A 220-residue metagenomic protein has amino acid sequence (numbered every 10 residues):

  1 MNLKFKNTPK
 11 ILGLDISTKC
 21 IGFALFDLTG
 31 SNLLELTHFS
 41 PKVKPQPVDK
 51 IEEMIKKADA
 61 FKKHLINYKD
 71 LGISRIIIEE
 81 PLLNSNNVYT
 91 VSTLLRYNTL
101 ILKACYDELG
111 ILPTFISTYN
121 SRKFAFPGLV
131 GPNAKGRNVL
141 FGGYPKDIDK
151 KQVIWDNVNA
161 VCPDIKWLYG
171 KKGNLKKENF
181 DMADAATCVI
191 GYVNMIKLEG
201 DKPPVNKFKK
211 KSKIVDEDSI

Functional and structural regions predicted by a protein language model:
M1-I220: Phosphate- and other anionic-substrate recognition elements at nucleic-acid/protein interfaces
